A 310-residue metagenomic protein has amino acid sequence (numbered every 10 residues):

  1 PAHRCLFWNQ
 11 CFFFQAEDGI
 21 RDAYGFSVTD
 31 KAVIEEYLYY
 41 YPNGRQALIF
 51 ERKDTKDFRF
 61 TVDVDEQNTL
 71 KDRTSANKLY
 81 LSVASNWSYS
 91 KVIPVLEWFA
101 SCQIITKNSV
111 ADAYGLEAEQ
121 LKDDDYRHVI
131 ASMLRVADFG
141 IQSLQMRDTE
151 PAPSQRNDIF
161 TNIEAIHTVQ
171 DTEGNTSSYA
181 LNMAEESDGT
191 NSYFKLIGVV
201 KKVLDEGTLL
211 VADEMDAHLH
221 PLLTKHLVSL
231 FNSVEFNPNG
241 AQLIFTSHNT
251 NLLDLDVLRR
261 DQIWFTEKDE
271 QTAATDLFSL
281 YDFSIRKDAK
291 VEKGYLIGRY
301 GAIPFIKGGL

Functional and structural regions predicted by a protein language model:
P1, Y193-V199, S229-L230, T246: Phosphate-binding glycine-rich loops of NTP-binding sites
A2-Y24: Positively charged, low-complexity/disordered segments
G25-P153: Electropositive, glycine-dotted interaction segments that contact anionic polymers or phosphate-rich ligands
F26, L134, E186, D213 (+2 more regions): Conserved RecA-like P-loop NTPase ATPase core
V33-Y40, T161-D171, I263-W264: Short polybasic amphipathic segments
V136-Q142, T168-E173, M183, K290-L310: N-terminal accessory segments
P153-K201, D205, L209, M215-L222: Conserved ABC ATPase signature
K225-L310: C-terminal lobe/lid and adjacent interdomain/linker elements of RecA-like ASCE P-loop ATPase modules
